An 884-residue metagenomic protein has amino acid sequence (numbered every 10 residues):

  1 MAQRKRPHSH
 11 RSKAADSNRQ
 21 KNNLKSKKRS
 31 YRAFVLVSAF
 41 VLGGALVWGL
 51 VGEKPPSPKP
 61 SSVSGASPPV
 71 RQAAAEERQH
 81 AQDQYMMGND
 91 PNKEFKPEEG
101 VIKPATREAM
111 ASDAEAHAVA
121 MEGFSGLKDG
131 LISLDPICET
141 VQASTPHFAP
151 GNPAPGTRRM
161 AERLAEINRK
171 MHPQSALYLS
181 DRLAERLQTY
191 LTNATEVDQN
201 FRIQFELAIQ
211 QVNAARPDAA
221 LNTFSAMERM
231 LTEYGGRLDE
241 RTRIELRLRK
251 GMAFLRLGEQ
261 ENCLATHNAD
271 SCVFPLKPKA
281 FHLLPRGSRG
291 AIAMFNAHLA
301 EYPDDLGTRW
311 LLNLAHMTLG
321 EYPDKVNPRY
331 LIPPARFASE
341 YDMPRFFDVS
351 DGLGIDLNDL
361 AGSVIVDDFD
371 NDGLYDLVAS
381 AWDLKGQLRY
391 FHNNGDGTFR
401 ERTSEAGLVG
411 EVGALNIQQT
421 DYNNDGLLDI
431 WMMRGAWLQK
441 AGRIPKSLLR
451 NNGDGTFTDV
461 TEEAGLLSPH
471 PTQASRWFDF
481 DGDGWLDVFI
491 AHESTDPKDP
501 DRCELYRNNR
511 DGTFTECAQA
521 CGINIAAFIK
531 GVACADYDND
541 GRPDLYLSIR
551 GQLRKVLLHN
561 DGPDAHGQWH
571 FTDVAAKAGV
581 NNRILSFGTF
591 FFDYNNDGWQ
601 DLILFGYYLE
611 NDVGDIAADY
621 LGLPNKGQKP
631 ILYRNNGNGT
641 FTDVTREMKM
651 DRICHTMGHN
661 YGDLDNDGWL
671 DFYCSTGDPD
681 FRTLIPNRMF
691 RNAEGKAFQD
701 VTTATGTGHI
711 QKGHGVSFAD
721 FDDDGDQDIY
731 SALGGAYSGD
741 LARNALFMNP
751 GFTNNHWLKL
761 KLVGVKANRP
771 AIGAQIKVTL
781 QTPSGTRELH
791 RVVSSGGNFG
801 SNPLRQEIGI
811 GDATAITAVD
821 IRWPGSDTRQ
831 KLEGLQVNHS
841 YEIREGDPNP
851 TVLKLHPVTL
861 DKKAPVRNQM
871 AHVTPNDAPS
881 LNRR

Functional and structural regions predicted by a protein language model:
D113-M121, E139-M171, V197-I209, R241-K277 (+1 more regions): Amphipathic alpha-helical repeat scaffolds of TPR domains
M171-Q188, A215-M230, L284-I292, E340: Helix-turn-helix repeat elements of alpha-solenoid scaffolds
M227-I244, M252-L299, E321-D342, L623: Short coil/linker segments at helix-helix boundaries
E259-L283, M433-R443, A491-D499, F605-N625 (+2 more regions): Short, conserved, GDST-rich strand-edge loop motifs in beta-rich repeat architectures
D324-D359, H392-V412, L449-H470, Y506-A527 (+8 more regions): Blade-edge motifs of beta-propeller repeat domains
G362-N371, H392, E405, A414-N424 (+9 more regions): Beta-propeller blade termini
V364, L374-A381, G426, I430-R434 (+8 more regions): Hydrophobic beta-strand segments that make up the repeating blades of beta-propeller and related beta-repeat
A697-Q699, T703-K712, S717, F721-R884: Gly/Ser/Thr/Pro-enriched helix-cap/hinge segments flanking short amphipathic alpha-helices
